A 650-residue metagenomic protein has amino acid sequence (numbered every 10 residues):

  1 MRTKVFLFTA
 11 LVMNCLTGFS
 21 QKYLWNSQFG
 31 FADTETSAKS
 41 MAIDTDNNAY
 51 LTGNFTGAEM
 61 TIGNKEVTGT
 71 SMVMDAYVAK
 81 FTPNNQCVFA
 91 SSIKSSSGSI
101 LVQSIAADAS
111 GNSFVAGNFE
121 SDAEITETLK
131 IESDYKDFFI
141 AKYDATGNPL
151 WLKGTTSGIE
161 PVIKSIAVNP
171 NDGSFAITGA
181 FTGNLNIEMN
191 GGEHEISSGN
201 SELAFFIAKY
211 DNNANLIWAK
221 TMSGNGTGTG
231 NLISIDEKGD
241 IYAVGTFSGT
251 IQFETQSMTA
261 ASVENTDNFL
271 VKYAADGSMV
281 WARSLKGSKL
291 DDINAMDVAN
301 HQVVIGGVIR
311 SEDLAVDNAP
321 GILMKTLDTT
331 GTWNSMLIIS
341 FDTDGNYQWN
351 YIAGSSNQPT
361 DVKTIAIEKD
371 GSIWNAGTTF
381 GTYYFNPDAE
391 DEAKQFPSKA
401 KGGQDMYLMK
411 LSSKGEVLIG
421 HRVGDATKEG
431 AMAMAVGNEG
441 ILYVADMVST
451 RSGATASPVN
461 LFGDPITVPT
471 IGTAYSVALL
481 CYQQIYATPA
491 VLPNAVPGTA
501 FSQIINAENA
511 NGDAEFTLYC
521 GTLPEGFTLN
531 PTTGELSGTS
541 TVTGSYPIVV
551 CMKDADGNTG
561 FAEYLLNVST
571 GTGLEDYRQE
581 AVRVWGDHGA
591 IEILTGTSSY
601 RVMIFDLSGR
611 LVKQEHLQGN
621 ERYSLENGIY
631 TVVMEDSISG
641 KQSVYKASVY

Functional and structural regions predicted by a protein language model:
F19-Y486, E563, G571: A sequence-level/structural motif corresponding to short, flexible coil/turn segments enriched in small polar residues
K209, E575-Y650: C-terminal outer-membrane/trafficking sorting elements
G224, D425, E508-G512, G521 (+1 more regions): Short glycine/proline-centered coil/turn motifs in the loop regions of extracellular beta-sandwich domains
Q484-V491, A495-V496, Y519, L565-A590: Residue-level detector of functionally pivotal "anchor" positions at catalytic/ligand-binding pockets or at interdomain
F501-N509, V549-V550: Core beta-strand segments of extracellular beta-sandwich domains
L523-T541: Strand-loop-strand motifs at the edges of beta-sheets in extracellular beta-sandwich domains
K553-N558, S637-I638: Short, solvent-exposed loop/turn segments at the edges of extracellular beta-sandwich modules
N558-S569, Y645-A647: C-terminal edge beta-strand
